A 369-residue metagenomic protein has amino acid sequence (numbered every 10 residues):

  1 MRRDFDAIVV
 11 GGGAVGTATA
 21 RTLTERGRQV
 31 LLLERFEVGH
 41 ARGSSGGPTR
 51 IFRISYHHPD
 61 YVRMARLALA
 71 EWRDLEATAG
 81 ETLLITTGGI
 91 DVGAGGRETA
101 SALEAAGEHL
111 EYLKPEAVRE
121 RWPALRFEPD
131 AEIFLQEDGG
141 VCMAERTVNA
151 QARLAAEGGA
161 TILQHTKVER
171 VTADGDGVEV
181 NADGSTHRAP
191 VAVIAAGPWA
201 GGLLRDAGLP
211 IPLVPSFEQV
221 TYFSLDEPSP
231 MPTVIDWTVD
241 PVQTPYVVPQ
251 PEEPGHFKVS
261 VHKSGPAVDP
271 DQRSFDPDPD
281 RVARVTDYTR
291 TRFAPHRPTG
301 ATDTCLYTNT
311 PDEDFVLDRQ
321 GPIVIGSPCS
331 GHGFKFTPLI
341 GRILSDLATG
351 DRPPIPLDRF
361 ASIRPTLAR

Functional and structural regions predicted by a protein language model:
R2-V15, L31: Beta1/beta-strand and adjacent pyrophosphate-binding region of the FAD-binding site in flavoprotein oxidoreductases
I8-V10, L33, H187-W199, G341: Short hydrophobic core segments
R21-E25, E81-L84, P198-P322: Active-site substrate-recognition segment that forms the wall of the catalytic cavity or substrate channel
T24-S44: Glycine-rich FAD pyrophosphate-binding loop
T49-A124, D130-A131, T244-P245: Dinucleotide-binding Rossmann-like beta1-alpha1 core, especially the glycine-rich loop that anchors the ADP
R63-M64, D91-R97, F134-R153, D276-R281: Short beta-strand to alpha-helix junction loop
Q136-P190: Helical element adjacent to the flavin cofactor pocket in flavoenzyme catalytic cores
R290-R369: C-terminal catalytic lobe of FAD-dependent flavoproteins
